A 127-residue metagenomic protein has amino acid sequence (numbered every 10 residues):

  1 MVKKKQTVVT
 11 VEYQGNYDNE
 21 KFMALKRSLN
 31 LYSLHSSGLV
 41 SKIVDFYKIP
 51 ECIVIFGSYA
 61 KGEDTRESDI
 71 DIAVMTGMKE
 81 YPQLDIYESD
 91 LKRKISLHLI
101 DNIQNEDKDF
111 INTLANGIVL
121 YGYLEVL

Functional and structural regions predicted by a protein language model:
M1-I49, A60-E67, T76-L127: Catalytic core of pol beta-like nucleotidyltransferases
